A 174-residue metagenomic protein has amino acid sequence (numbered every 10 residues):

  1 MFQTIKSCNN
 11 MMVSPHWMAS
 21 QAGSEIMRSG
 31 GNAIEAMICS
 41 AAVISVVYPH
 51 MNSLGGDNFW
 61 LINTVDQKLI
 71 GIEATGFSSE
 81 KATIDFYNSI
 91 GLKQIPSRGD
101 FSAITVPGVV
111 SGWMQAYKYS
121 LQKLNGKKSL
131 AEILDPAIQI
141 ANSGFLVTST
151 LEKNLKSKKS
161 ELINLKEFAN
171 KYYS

Functional and structural regions predicted by a protein language model:
M1-Q21, E25, A33-S174: Noncatalytic scaffold domains of N-terminal-nucleophile
